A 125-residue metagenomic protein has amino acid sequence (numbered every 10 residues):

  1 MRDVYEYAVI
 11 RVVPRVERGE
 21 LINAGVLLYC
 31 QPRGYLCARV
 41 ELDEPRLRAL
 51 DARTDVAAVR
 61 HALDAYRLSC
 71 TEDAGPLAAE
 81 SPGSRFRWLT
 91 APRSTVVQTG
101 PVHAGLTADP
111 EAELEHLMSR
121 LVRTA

Functional and structural regions predicted by a protein language model:
M1-A125: Polybasic/polar functional segments that serve as interface/processing modules
